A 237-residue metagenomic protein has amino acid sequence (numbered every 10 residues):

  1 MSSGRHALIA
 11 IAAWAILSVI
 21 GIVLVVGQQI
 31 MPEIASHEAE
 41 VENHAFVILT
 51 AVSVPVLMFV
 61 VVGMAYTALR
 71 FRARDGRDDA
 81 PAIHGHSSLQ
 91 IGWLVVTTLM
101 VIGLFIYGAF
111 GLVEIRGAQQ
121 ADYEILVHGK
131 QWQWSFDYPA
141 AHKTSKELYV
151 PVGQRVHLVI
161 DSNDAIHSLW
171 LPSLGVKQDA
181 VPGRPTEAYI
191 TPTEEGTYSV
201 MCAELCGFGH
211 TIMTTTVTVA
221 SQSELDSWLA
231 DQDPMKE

Functional and structural regions predicted by a protein language model:
S2-G4, I22-F46, V61, A68-E237: Non-transmembrane, membrane-proximal soluble domains of secreted or membrane proteins
H6-G27, P55-V62: Alpha-helical transmembrane segments of integral membrane proteins, especially early/N-terminal helices
V47-A51: Internal alpha-helical transmembrane segments of multi-pass membrane proteins, especially GPCRs
